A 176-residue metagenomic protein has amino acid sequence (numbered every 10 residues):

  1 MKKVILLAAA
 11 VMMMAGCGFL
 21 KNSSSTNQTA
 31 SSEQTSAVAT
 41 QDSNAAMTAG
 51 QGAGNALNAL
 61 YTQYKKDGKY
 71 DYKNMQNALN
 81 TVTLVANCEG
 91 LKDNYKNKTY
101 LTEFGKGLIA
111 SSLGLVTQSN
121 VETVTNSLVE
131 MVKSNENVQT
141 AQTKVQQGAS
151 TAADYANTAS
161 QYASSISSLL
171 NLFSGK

Functional and structural regions predicted by a protein language model:
M1-G18: Sec-dependent bacterial lipoprotein signal peptides
A10-M12, S32, A39-Q41, T48-Q51 (+4 more regions): Short stretches within intrinsically disordered, low-complexity N-terminal or propeptide regions
G18-N87: Immediate post-signal-peptide N-terminus of mature secreted/exported proteins
G50-G54, E103, G107, S111 (+1 more regions): Alpha-helical oligomerization interfaces
N58, T62-K66, N80-G90, I109 (+4 more regions): Sec-exported extracytoplasmic/periplasmic mature domains
Y61-M75, E89-Y100, L113-V116, N120-V121 (+1 more regions): Charged, low-complexity interaction regions
Y72-L79, E103-K106, Q146: Short, charged, amphipathic alpha-helical segments
A110-K176: C-terminal amphipathic alpha-helix
